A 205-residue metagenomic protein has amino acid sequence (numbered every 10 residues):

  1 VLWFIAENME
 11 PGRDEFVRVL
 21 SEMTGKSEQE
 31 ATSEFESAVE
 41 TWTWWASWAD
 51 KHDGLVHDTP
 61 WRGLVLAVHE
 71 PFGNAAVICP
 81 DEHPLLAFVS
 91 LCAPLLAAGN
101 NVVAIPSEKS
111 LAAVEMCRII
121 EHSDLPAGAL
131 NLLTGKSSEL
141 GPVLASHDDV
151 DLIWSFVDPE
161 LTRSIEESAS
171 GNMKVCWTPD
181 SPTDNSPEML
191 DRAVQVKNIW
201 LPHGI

Functional and structural regions predicted by a protein language model:
V1-A6, E30, E34, V39-T43 (+8 more regions): Ligand-binding pocket scaffold of soluble enzyme catalytic domains
V1-L64, S107: N-terminal Rossmann-like NAD(P)+-binding subdomain of aldehyde/semialdehyde dehydrogenases
G12, F16, A38, A112 (+2 more regions): Short phosphate-engaging motifs
S21, T43, V114-E121, E166: Class I S-adenosyl-L-methionine
T24, S110-L111, G135: Positions that flank functional sites
S47, K51-P126: Conserved small-residue-rich beta-alpha loop and adjacent elements that most often cradle the phosphate/pyrophosphate
H69, N74-A76, E121-I205: Conserved NAD(P)+-binding/catalytic subdomain of aldehyde/semialdehyde dehydrogenases
